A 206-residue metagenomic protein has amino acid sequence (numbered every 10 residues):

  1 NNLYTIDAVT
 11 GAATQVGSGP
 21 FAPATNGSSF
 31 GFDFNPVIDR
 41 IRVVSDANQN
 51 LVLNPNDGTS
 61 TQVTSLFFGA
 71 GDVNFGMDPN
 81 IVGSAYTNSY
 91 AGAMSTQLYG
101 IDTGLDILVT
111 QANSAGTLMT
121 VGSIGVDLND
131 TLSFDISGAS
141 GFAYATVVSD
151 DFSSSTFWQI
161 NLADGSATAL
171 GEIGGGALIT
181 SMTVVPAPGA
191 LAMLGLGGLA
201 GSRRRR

Functional and structural regions predicted by a protein language model:
N1, I38-S45, Q97-D102, G141-V148: Short beta-strand elements that form the blades of beta-propeller/WD-repeat-like and other beta-sheet-rich scaffold
N1-T5, N48-L53, L105-A112, F152-W158: Structural motif
D7-T10, P55-G58, A112-A115, N161-D164: Short loop/turn segments that connect beta-strands within beta-propeller blades
A13-F21, S60-V73, T110-D127, T168-G176: Beta-propeller fold detector
P23-I38, G76-M94, D130-S140, T180-V184: Structural signature of eukaryotic scaffold interfaces centered on beta-propeller domains
A85-S133: A mid-sequence, solvent-exposed acidic-amphipathic segment
L178-L194: Short, threonine-centered small-residue motifs that mark membrane-proximal processing/anchoring sites and TM-junction
G189-R206: C-terminal cell-surface anchoring/sorting signal
